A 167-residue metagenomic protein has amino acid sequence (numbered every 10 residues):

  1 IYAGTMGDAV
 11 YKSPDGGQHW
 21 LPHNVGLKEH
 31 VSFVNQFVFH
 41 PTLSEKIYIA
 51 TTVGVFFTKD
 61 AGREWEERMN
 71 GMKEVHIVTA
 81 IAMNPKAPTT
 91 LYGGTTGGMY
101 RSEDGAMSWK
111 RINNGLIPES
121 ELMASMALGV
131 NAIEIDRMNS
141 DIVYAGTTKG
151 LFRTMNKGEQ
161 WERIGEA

Functional and structural regions predicted by a protein language model:
I1-A167: Extracellular glycan-interacting surfaces
